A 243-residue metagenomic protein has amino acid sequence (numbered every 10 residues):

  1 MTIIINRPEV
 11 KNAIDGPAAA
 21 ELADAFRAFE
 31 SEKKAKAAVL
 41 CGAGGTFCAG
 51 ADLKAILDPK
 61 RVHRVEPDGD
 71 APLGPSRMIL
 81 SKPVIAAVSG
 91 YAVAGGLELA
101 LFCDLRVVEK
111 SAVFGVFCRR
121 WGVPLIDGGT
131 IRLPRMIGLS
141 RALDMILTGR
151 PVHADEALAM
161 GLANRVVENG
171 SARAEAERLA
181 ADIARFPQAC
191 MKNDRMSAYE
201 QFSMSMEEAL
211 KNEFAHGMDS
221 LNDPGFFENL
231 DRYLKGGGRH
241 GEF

Functional and structural regions predicted by a protein language model:
M1-A43, P59: Conserved CoA-thioester-binding segment of acyl-CoA-metabolizing enzymes
I3, R7, E21-L22, L40 (+6 more regions): Terminal peptide-recognition signature
A19-R27, S31, L53-G90, I131: An acidic, glycine-rich surface segment that forms the CoA-thioester-binding/catalytic face of crotonase-fold enzymes
A20, L143-D144, K211, A215: Amphipathic alpha-helical segments that line or abut small-molecule/effector binding pockets and mediate allosteric
A43-F47, L53-A55: Short active-site-proximal "capping" loops at secondary-structure junctions
P75-A189: Crotonase-fold acyl-CoA enzyme core
G149-A154, G170, A174, R178-F243: C-terminal alpha-helix plus adjacent terminal tail
